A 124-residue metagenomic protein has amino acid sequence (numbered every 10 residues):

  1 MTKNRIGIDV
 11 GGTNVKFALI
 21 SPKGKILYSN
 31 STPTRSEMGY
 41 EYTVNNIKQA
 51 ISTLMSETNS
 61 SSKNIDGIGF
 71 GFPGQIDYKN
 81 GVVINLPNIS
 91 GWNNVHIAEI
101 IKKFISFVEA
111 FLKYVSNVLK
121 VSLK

Functional and structural regions predicted by a protein language model:
N4-N45, Q49, V82-I84: Short glycine-rich, Thr/Ser-proximal phosphate-binding strand/loop in the N-terminal lobe of ATP-dependent enzymes
R5-D9, N64-G69: Short glycine-aspartate micro-motif
I6, P22, S61, F111-N117: Generic short amphipathic/hydrophobic targeting helices enriched at N-termini, encompassing Sec-type signal peptides
T13, P73-I76: Short glycine-rich anion-binding loops that position phosphate/pyrophosphate groups of nucleotides and phosphorylated
I20, I76-D77: Hydrophobic alpha-helical segments, especially N-terminal targeting/anchoring helices
V44-N45, D77-K124: Glycine-rich phosphate-binding loop and adjoining helix at the ATP-binding site of ATP-dependent phosphoryl-transfer
I47-G67, V108-E109: Phosphate/pyrophosphate-binding loops at sites that engage ATP/ADP/AMP, CoA/4′-phosphopantetheine, polyphosphate
